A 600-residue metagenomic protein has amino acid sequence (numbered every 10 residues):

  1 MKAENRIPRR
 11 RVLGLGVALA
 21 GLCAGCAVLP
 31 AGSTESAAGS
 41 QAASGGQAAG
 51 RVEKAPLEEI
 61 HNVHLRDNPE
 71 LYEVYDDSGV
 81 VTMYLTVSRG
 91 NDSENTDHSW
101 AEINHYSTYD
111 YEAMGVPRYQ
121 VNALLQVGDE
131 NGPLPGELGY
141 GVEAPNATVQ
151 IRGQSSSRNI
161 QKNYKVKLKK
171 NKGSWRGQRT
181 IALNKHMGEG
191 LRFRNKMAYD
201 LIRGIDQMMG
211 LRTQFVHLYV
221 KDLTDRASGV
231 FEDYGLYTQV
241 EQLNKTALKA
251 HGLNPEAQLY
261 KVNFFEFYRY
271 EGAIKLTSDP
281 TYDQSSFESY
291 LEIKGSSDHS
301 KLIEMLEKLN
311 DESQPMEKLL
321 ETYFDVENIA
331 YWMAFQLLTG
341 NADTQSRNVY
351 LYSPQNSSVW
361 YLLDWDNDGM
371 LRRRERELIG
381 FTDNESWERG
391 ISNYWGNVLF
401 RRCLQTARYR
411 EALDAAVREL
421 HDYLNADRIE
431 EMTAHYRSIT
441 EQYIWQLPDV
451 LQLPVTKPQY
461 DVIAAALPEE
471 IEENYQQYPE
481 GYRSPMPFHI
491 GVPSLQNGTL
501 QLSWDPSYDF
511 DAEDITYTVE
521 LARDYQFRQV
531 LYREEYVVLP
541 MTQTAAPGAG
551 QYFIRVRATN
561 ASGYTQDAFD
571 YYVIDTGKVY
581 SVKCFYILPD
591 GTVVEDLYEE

Functional and structural regions predicted by a protein language model:
K2-A20: N-terminal secretory signal peptides and thylakoid transit peptides that target proteins across membranes
G39-M197: Conserved NTP-binding catalytic cores of kinases and kinase-like/nucleotidyltransferase enzymes across multiple kinase
E59-H61, S93, N159, G295-I303 (+4 more regions): Middle-to-C-terminal accessory/interaction subdomains
G128, E520-D524, R555-T559: Predominantly extracellular/luminal cell-surface or secreted proteins
K170-K172, M208-L211, A227-A334, A342: Internal "kinase-insert"/substrate-recognition segments embedded within catalytic cores of ATP-dependent enzymes
W175-G235, E312-F324: A conserved hydrophobic secondary-structure block that centers on an alpha-helix together with its immediately flanking
A546-T565: Beta-strand-rich modules
